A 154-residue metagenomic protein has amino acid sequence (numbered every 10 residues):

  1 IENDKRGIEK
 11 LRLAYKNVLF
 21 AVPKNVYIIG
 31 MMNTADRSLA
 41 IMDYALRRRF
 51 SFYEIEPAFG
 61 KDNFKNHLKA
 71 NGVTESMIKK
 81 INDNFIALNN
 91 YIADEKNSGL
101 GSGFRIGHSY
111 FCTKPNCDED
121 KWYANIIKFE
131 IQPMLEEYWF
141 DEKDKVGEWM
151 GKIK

Functional and structural regions predicted by a protein language model:
I1-K154: C-terminal regulatory/interaction module of P-loop NTP-utilizing enzymes
